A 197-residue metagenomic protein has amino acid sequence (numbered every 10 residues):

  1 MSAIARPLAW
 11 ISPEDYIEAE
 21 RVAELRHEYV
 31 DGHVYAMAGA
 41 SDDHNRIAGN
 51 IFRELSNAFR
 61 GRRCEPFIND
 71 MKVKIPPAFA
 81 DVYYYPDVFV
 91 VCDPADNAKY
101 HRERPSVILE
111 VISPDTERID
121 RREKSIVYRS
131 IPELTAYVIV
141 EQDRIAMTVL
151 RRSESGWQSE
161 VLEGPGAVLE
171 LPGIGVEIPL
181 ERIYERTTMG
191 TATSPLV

Functional and structural regions predicted by a protein language model:
M1-V197: Gly/Pro/Ser/Thr-rich low-complexity, intrinsically disordered segments predominantly at protein N-termini
